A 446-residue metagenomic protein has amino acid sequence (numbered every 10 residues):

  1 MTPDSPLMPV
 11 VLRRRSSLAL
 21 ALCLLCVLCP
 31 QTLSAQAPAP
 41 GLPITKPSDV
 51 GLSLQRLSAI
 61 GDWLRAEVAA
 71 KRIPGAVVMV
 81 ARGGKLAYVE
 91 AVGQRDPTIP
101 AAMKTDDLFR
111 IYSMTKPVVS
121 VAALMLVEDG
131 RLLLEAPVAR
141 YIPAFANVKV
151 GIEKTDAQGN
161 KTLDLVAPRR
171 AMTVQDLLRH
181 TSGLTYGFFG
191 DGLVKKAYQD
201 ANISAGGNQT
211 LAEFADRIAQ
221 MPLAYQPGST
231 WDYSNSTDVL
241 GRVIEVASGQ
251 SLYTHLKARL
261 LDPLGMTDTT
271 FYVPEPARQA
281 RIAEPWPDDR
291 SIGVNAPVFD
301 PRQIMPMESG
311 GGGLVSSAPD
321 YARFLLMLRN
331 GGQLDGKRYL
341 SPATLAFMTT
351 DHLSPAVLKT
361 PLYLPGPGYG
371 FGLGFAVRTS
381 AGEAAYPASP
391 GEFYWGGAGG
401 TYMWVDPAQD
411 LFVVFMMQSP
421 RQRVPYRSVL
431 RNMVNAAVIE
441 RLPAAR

Functional and structural regions predicted by a protein language model:
D4-L20: Bacterial N-terminal signal peptides that target proteins for export
A19-Q31: Bacterial N-terminal signal peptides
S34-A35: Boundary at the C-terminal end of the N-terminal hydrophobic targeting segment
P40-G41, R140-A388: Short, surface-exposed loop or secondary-structure junction motifs that flank catalytic or metal-binding residues
L42-I111, R131-L133, N147-D156, V298-F299 (+2 more regions): Short, conserved catalytic-motif segment at the N-terminal edge
S53, K116, S317: Short, conserved phosphate/pyrophosphate- and ester-handling motifs at nucleotide-, phospho-/glycolipid
S58-R65, V78, G84, F109-Y141 (+5 more regions): Active-site SXXK
Y402-W404, D410-S419: Short, well-ordered beta-strand elements
